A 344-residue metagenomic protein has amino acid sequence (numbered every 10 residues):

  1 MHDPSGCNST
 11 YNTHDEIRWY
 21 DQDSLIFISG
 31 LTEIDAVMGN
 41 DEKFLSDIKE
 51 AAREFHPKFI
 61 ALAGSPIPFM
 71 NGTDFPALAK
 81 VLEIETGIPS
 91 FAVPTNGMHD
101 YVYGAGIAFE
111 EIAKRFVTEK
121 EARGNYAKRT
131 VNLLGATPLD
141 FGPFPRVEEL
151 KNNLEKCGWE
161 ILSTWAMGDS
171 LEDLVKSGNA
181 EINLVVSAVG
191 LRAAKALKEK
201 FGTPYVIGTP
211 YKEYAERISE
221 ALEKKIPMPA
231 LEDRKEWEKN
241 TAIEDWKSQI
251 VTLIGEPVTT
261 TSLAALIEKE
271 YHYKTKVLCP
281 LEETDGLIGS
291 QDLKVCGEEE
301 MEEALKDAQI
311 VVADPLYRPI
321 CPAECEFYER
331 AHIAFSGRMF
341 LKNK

Functional and structural regions predicted by a protein language model:
M1-K344: An N-terminal assembly and electron-transfer interface module characteristic of large anaerobic redox and radical
